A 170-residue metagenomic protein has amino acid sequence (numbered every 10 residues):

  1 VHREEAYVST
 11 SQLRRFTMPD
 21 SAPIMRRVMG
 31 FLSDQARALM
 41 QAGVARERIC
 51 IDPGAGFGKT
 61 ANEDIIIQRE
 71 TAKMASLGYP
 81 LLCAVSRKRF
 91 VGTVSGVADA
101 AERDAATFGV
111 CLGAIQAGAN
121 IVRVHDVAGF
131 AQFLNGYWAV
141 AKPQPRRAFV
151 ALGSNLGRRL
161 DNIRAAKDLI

Functional and structural regions predicted by a protein language model:
V1-A38, A42, G58-P143: Active-site-adjacent loop and "lid" segments of alpha/beta metabolic enzymes
R46-R48: Short acidic capping loops at alpha-helix termini that bridge into adjacent secondary structure
C50-D52, L82, R123, F149: Structural detector of well-ordered beta-strand residues that form the stable sheet scaffold of enzyme domains
D52-F57, L152-G153: Glycine-rich beta-strand-to-loop/alpha-helix junction loops that act as flexible
V140-I170: Core catalytic alpha/beta fold that binds nucleotide/phospho-ligands
